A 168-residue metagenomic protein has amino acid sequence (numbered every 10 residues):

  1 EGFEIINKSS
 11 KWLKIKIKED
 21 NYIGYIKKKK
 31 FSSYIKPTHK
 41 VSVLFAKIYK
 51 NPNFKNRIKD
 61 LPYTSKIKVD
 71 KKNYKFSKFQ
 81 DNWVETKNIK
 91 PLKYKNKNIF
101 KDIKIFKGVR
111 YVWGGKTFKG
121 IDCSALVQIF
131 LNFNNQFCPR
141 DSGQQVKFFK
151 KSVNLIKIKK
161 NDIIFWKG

Functional and structural regions predicted by a protein language model:
E1, K55-D60, S152-K157: Short, surface-exposed secondary-structure edge patches
E1-I26, K59-N88: SH3/SH3-like beta-barrel superfamily modules
K30-K68: Extended, charged alpha/beta regions that create polyanion-binding interfaces
I35-Y49, I129-V146: Short, basic/aromatic beta-hairpin or loop at an interaction surface
N56, R110-F118: Short helix-to-loop capping/linker segments positioned immediately adjacent to catalytic or ligand/cofactor-binding
D81-R110, F133-N134: A short mid-domain helix/strand-loop element embedded in enzyme catalytic domains that forms or borders the active-site
I103, G115-N134, C138-P139: Active-site nucleophilic cysteine motif
Q136-G168: ...with weaker cross-activation on analogous glycine-rich loops/strands in unrelated enzymes
